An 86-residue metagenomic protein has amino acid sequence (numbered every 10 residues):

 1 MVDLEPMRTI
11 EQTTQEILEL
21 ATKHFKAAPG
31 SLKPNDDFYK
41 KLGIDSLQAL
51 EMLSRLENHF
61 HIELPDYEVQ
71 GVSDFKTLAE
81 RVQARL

Functional and structural regions predicted by a protein language model:
V2-I44, N58-L86: Phosphopantetheine-dependent thiolation modules in NRPS/PKS and related acyl-activating systems
E16, E51-M52: Short Gly/charged-rich anion-binding patches and loops
Q48: Two-component histidine kinase catalytic core, primarily the HATPase_c
L53-E57: Acidic, metal-associated active-site segment
